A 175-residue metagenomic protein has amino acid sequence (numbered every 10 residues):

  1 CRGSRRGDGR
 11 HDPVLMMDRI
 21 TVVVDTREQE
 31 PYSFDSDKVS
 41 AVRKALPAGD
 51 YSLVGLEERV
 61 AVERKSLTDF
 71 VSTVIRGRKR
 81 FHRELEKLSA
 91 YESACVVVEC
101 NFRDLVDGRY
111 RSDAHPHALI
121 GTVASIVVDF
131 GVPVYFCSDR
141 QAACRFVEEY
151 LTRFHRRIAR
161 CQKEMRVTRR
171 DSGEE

Functional and structural regions predicted by a protein language model:
C1, R5-E58, D69-E175: Non-catalytic C-terminal interaction segments of nucleic acid-processing enzymes
V60-S66: Conserved catalytic cores of phosphodiester-cleaving nucleases, focusing on short active-site segments
